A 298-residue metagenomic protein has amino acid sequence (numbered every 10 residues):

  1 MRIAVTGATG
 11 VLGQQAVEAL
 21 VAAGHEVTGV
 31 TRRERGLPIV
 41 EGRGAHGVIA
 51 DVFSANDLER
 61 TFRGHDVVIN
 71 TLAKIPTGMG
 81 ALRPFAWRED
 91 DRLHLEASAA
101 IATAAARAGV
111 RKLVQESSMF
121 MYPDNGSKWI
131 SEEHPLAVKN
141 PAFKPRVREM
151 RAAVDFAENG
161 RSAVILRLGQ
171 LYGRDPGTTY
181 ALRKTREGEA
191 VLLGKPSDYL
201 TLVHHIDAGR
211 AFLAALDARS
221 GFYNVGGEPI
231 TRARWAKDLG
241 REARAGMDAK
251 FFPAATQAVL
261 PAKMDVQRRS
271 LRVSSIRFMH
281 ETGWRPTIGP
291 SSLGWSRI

Functional and structural regions predicted by a protein language model:
I3-A23: N-terminal Rossmann NAD(P)H-binding glycine-rich loop of SDR-like oxidoreductase domains
Q15, G209-K263: Mid/C-terminal beta-alpha module of Rossmann-like enzyme folds, strongest in SDR-family dehydrogenases/epimerases
R32-A100, A104: NAD(P)H-binding glycine-rich loop region in Rossmannoid oxidoreductase-like domains and their noncatalytic homologs
A50, M264-I298: C-terminal amphipathic/interface module of NAD(P)-dependent oxidoreductases and related NAD-binding regulators
W87-E89, E96-P141: Conserved Rossmann-fold NAD(P)-dependent oxidoreductase catalytic core, especially the SDR/UDP-sugar
S117-S118, R151-R174: Conserved beta-loop-beta element that borders a ligand/cofactor-binding pocket
G126, V147, G160-R161, L171-L182 (+1 more regions): Glycine/proline-rich active-site loop of Rossmann-fold NAD(P)-dependent oxidoreductases
A181-V203: A conserved pocket-lining segment of Rossmann-fold NAD(P)-dependent short-chain dehydrogenase/reductase
